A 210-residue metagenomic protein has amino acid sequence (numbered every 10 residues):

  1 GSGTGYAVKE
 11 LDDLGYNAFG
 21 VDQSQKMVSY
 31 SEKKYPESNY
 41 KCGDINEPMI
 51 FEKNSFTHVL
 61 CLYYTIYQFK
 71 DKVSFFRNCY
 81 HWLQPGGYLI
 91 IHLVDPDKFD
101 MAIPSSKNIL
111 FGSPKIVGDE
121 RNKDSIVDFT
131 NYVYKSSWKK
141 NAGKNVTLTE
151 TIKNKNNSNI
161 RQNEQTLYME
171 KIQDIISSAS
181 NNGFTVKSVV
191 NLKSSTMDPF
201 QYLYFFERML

Functional and structural regions predicted by a protein language model:
G1: Conserved S-adenosyl-L-methionine
T4-E47: Class I SAM-dependent methyltransferase SAM/SAH-binding core
I50-H58: A short acidic, Gly/Pro-enriched loop at the edge of an enzyme's catalytic core that lines a small-molecule cofactor
S55, G87-Y88: Surface-exposed loop/turn positions
T57-D71: A short SAM/SAH-binding and catalytic strip from SAM-dependent methyltransferases
V73-P85: A short glycine-rich, Lys/Arg-flanked "PGG" loop and its adjoining helix->strand segment in the class I
I91-I176: SAM-dependent methyltransferase
Y168-L210: C-terminal lobe and adjacent flexible extensions of AdoMet/dcAdoMet transferase-like proteins
